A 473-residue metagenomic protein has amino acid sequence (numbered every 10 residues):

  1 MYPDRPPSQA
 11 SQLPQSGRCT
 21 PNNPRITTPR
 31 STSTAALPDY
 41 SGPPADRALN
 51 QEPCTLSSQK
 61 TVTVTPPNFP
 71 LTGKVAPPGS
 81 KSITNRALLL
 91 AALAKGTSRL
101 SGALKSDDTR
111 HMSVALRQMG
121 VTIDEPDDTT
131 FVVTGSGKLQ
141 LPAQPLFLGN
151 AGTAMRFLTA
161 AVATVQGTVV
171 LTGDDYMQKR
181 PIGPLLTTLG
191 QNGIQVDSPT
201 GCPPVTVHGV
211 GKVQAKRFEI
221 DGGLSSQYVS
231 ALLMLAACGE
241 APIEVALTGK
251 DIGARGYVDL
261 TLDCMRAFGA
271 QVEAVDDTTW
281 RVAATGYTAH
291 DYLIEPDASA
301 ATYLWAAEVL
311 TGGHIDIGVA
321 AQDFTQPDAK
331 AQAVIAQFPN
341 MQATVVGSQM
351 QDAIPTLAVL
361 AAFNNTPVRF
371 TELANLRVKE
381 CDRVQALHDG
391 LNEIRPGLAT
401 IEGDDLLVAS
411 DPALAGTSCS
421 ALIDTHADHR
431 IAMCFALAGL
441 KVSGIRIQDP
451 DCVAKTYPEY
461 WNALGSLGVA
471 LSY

Functional and structural regions predicted by a protein language model:
R5, T27-S31, Y40-P43: Short linear segments in intrinsically disordered or otherwise low-structure-confidence regions
S11-L13, G17-R18, P29, A35-P38 (+2 more regions): Short, low-complexity intrinsically disordered segments enriched in A/P/G/S/L with frequent Arg, especially at protein
Y40-G42, D46-Y473: Short, structured segments at the rim of ligand-binding sites
